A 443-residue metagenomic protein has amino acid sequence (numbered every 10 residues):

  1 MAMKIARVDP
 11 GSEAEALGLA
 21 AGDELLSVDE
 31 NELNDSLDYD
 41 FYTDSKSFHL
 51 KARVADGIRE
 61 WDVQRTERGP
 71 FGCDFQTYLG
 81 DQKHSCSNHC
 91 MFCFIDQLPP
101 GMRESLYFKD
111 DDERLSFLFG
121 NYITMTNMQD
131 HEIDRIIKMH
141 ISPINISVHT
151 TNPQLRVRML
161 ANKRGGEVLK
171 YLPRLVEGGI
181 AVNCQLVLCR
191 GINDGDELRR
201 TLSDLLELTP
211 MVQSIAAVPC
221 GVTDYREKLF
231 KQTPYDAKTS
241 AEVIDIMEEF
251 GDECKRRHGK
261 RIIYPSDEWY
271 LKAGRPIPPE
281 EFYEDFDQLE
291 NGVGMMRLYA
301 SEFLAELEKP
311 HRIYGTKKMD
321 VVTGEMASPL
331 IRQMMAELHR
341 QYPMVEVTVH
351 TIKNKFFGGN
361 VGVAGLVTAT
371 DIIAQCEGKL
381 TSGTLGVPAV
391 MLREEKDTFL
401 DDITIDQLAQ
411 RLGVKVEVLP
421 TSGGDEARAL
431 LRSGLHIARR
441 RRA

Functional and structural regions predicted by a protein language model:
A2-K4, G274-A443: Radical SAM enzyme core and accessory elements
A2-P10, E30-L33: Short, structured beta-strand/loop micro-motifs enriched in basic residues and often containing a Trp
A14-N34: Conserved PDZ fold ligand-binding element
S27-K51: PDZ domains, with a preference for the canonical peptide-binding region formed by the helix
I58, R65-M211, G221-F250: Conserved Radical SAM active-site core
P143-N145, A181-N183, S214-A216, I262-Y264 (+1 more regions): Structural preference for beta-strand elements that scaffold enzyme active sites
G191-I192, V212-K238, H258-E281, K353-N360 (+1 more regions): Flexible glycine/acidic-rich beta-alpha junction loops that bind and position SAM and/or redox cofactors in anaerobic
